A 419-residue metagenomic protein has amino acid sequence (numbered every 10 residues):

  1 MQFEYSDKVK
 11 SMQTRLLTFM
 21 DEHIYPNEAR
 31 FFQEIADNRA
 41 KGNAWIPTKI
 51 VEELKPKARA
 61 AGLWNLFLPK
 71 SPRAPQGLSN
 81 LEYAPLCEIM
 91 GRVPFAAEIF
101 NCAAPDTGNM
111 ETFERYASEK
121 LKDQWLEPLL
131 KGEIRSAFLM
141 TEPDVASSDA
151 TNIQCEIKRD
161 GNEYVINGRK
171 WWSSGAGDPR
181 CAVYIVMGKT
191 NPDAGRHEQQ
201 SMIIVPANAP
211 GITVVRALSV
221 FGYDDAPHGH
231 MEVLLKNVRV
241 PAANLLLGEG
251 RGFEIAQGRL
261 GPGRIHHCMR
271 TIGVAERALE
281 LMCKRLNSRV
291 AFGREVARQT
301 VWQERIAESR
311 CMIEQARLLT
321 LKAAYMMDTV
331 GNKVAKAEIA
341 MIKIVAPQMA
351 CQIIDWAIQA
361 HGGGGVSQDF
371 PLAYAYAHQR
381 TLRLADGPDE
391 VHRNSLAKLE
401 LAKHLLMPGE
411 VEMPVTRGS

Functional and structural regions predicted by a protein language model:
M1-P94, A103, Y116-L121, P128-E133 (+4 more regions): Alpha-helical interface subdomain recognition
P75, S147, V214, N244-E249: Cytochrome P450 core scaffold surrounding the K-helix E-X-X-R motif and the conserved "meander" helix-loop region
F100-K120, D149: N-terminal glycine-rich flavin-associated loop
G132-T141: A short, Trp-centered hydrophobic/proline-enriched beta-strand micro-motif
E142-D149, R159, Y164, S173-G175: Hydrophobic, small-residue-rich alpha-helical packing segments that form membrane-like cores
D144-S148, G175-P179, P192-A194, F221-G229: Short Gly/Pro-enriched turn/cap motifs at secondary-structure boundaries
N152, N208-R239: Flexible, small-/acidic-enriched active-site or ligand-binding loops
N162-E163, N167-V215: A short core secondary-structure module
